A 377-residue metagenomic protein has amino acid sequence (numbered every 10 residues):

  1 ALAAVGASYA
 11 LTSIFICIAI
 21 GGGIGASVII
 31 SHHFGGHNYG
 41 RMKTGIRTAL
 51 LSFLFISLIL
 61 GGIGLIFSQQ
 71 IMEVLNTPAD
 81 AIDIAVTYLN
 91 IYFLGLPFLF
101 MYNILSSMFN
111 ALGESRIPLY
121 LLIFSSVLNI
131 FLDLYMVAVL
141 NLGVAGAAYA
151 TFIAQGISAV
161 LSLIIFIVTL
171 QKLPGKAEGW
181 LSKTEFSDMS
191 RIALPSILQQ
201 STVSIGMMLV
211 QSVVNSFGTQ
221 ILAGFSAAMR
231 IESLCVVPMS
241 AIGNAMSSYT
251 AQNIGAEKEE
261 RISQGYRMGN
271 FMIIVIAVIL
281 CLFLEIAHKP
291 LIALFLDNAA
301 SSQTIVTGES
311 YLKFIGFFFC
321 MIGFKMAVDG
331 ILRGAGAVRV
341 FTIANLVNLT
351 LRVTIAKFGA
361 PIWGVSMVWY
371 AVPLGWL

Functional and structural regions predicted by a protein language model:
A1-S13, A79-I84, V144-A145, E185-I192 (+3 more regions): Interfacial/gating helices of multi-pass transporter permease domains
L2-G62, L99-P118, G224-L282, I286-H288 (+2 more regions): Small-residue-rich hydrophobic transmembrane alpha-helices
I14-C17, N129-D133, S158-L163, L234-V237 (+3 more regions): Hydrophobic transmembrane alpha-helices of multi-pass small-molecule transporters
G23, S27, Y92-N110, P118-S126 (+5 more regions): Short runs within selected transmembrane alpha-helices of multi-pass transporters and secretion channels
I30-G95, V139-L194, T250-F317, F358-L377: Short alpha-helical transmembrane segments in multi-pass integral membrane proteins
G62, I104-M108, V127-Y135, L163 (+4 more regions): Alpha-helical transmembrane segments of multipass membrane proteins
S68-I71, L132, L194, I205-G218 (+3 more regions): Hydrophobic/aromatic end-of-helix segments at the C-terminal termini of transmembrane alpha-helices
I91, Y102, S125, A154-S158 (+3 more regions): Transmembrane helical elements of multi-pass membrane transporters/channels
